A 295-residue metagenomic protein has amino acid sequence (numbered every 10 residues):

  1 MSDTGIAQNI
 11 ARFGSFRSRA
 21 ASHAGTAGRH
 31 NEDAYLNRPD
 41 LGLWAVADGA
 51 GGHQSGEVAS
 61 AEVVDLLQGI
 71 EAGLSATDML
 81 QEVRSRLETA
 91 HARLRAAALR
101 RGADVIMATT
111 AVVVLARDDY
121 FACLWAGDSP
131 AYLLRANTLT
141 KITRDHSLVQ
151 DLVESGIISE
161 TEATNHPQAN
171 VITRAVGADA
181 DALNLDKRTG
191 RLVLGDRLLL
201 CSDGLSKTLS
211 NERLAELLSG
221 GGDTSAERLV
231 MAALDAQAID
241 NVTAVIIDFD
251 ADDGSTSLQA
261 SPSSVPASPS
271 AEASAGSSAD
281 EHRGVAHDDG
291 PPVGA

Functional and structural regions predicted by a protein language model:
M1-A295: PP2C/PPM-type serine/threonine phosphatase catalytic domain
